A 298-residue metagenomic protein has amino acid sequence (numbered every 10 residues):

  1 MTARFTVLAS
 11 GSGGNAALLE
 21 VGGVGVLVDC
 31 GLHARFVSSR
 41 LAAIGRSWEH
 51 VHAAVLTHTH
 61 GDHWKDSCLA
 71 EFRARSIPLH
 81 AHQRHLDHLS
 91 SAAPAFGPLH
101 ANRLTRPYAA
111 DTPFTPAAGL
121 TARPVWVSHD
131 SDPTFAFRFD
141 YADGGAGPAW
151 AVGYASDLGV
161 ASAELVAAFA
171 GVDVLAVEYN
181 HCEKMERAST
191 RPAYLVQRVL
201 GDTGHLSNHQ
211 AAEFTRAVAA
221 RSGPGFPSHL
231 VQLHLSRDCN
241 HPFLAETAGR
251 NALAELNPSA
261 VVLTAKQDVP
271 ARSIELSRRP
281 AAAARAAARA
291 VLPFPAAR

Functional and structural regions predicted by a protein language model:
M1-I44, P133-S156, V174: Conserved beta-strand hairpin/beta-sheet module of binuclear metal-dependent hydrolase folds, prominently
L27-G31, V51-T59, H80-Q83, G153-D157 (+3 more regions): Active-site neighborhood of phospho(di)ester-bond hydrolases with catalytic His/Asp-centered motifs
R35-A81: Active-site metal-binding motif and surrounding structural segment of the metallo-beta-lactamase
R46-E49, A70-S76, G97-H100, A167-G171 (+1 more regions): Short, conserved loop/helix-junction motifs that constitute active-site signature segments in enzyme catalytic cores
K65-R75, S90-A93, N240-T247: Metal-dependent catalytic neighborhoods of phosphoester/phosphodiester hydrolases
Q83-P148: Metallo-beta-lactamase
S162-A265: Cap/insert and terminal regions of metallo-dependent hydrolase folds
F243-R298: C-terminal regulatory/interaction regions
